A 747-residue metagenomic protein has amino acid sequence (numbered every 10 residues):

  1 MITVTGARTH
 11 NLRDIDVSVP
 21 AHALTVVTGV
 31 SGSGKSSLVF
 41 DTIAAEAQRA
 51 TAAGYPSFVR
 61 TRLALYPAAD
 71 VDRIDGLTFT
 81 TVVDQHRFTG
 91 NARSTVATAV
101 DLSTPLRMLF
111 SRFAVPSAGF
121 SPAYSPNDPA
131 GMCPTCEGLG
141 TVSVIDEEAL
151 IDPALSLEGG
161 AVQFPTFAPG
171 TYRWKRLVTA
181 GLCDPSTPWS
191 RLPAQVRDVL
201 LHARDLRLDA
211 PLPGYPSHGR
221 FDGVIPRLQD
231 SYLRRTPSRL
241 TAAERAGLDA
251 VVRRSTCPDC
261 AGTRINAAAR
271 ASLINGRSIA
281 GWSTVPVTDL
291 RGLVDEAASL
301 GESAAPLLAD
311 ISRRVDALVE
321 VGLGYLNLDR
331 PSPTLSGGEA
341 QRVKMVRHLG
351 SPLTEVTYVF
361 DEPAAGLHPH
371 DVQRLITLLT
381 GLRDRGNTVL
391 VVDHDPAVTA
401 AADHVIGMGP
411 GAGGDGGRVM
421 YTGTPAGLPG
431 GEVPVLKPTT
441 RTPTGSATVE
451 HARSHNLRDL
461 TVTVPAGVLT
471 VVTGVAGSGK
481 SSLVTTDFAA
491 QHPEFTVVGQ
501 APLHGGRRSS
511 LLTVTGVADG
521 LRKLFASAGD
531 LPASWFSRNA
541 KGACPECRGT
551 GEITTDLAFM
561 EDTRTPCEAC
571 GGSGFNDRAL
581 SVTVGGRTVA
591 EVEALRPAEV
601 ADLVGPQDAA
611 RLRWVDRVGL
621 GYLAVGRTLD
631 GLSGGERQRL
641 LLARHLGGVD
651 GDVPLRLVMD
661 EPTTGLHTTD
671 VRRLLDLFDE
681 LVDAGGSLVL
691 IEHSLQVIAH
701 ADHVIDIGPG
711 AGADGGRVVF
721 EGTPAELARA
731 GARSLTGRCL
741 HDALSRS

Functional and structural regions predicted by a protein language model:
M1-S747: Conserved phosphate-binding elements of NTP-dependent enzyme cores
